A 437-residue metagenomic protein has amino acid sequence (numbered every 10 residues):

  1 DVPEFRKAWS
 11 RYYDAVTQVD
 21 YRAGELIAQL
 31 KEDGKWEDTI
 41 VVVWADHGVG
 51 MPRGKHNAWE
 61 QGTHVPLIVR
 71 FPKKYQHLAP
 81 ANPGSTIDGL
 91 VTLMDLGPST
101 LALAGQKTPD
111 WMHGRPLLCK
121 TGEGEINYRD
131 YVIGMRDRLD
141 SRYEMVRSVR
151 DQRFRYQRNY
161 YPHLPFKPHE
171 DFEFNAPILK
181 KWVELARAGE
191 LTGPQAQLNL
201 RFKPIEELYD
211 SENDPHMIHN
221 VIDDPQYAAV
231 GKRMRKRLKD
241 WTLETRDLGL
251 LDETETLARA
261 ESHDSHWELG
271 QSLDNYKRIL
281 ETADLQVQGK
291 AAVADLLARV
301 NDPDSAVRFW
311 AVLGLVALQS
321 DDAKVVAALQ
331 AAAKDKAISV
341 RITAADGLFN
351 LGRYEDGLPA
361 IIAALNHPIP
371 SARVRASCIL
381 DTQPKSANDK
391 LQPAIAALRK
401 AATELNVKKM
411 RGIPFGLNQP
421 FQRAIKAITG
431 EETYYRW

Functional and structural regions predicted by a protein language model:
D1-T39, K74-Y75, L103: A long, amphipathic alpha-helix that forms part of the scaffold/cap immediately adjacent to metal-dependent active
F5-A8, V43, V49-M51, K74-S85 (+5 more regions): Flexible glycine/proline-enriched surface loops and loop-helix/loop-strand junctions
R6, S10-T17, I87-V91, P225-A228: Soluble non-cytosolic domains of exported or imported proteins
Y12-V19, A23-L26, I40-A45, P66-V69 (+2 more regions): Beta-strand elements within well-structured catalytic alpha/beta cores of enzymes that handle phosphate/sulfate esters
Q29-T92, W111-H113: Histidine-centered active-site microenvironments of extracellular/periplasmic hydrolases and transferases
E37-D38, G84-D151, N220, Y227-K232 (+1 more regions): Polar, surface-exposed loop/tail segments that function as active-site lids or cofactor/substrate-recognition elements
E60, L139-D223, A229-K232, A258: C-terminal, low-complexity/hydrophilic appendages and adjacent surface loops of extracellular/periplasmic anionic
E190-I205, N213, V221-I361, N366-W437: Long, internal low-complexity/basic segments
